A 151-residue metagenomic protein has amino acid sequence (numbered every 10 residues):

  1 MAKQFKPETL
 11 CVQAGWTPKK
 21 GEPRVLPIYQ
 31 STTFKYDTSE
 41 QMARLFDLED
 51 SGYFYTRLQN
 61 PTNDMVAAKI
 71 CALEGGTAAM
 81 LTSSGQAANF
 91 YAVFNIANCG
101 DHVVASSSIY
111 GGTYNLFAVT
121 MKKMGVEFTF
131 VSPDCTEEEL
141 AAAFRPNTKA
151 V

Functional and structural regions predicted by a protein language model:
M1-Y29: Short conserved active-site loop signatures built around small residues
T38-A87, N115-V119: Conserved N-terminal alpha-helix of the aminotransferase class I/II PLP-enzyme fold
Y55-T56, L81-T82, S106-S107, T129-P133: Glycine- and other small-residue-rich loops at beta-strand/loop junctions that grip anionic moieties
L73-T77, A97-G100, R145-P146: Short helix-loop-beta connector
Y91-F94, G112-T120: Hydrophobic alpha-helical segments in the ANL/AMP-binding
N95-T113, S132: Conserved PLP-anchoring active-site segment centered on the Schiff-base-forming lysine
N115-V151: PLP-dependent aminotransferase-class I/II
